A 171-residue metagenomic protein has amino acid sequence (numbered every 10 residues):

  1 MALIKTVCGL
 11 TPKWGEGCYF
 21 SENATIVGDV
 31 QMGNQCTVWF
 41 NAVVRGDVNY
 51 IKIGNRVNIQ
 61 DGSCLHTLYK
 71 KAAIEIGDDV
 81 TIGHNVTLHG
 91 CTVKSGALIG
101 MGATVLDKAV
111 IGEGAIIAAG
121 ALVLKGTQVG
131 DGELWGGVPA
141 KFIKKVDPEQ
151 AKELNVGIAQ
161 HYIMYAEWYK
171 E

Functional and structural regions predicted by a protein language model:
M1-Q35, V43, Y162, E171: Extended, small-residue-rich solenoid/repeat segments and analogous flexible loops that form exposed scaffolds
M1-T11, D47-N55, D61-C64, L68 (+2 more regions): Glycine-rich hexapeptide-repeat left-handed beta-helix
C36, V57: Short hydrophobic/aromatic patches on the structural cores and recognition surfaces of FHA
W39: Small cofactor-carrier domains centered on a conserved lysine used for covalent cofactor attachment
T81: Short proline/glycine- and basic residue-enriched helix-capping loop/turn segments at helix->loop/beta transitions
